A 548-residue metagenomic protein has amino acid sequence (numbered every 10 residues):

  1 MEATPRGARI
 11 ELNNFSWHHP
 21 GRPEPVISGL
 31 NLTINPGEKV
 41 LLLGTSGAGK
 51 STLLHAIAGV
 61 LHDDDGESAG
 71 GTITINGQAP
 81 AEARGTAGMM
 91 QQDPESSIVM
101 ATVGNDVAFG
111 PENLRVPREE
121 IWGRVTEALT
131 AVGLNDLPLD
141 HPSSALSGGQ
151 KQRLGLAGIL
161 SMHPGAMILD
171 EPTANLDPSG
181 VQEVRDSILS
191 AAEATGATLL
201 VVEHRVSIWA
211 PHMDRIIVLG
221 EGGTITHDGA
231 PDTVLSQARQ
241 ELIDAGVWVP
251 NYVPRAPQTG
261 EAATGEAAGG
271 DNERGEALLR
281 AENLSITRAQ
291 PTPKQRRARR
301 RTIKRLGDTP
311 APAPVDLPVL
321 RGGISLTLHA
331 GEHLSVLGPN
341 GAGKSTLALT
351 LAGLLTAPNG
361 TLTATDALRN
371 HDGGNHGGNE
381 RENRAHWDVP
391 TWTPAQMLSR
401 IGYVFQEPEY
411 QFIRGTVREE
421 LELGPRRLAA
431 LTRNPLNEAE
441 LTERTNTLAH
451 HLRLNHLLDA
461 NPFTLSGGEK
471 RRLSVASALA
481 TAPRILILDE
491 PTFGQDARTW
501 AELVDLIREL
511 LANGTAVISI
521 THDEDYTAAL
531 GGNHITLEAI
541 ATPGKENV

Functional and structural regions predicted by a protein language model:
A58, A352: Helix-to-loop junction immediately C-terminal to a conserved catalytic motif
T72-A83, T361-Q396: ABC ATPase NBD Q-loop/coupling interface
E120-L137, L284, L436-L457: Conserved ABC ATPase "signature" region
P142-L146, Q150, N461-L465, E469: Conserved ABC ATPase signature
L156, V475: Hydrophobic anchor residue at the start of the ABC signature
L160, A478-L479: ABC ATPase C-loop
M167-E171, L486-E490: Catalytic Walker B motif of ABC-type/P-loop ATPase nucleotide-binding domains
G223-G246, A528, L537-V548: Conserved beta-strand-loop-alpha-helix hinge in the C-terminal portion of ABC ATPase nucleotide-binding domains
